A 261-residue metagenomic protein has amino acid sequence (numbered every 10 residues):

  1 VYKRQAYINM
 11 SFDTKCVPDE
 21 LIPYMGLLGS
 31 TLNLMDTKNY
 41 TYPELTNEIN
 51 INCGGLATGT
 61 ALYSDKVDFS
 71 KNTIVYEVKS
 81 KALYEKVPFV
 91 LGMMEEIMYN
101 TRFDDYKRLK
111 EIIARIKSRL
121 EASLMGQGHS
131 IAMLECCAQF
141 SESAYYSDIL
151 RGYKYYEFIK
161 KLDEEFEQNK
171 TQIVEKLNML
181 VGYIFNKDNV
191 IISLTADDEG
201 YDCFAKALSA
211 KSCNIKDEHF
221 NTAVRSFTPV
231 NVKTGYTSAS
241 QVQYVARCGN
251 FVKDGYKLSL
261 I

Functional and structural regions predicted by a protein language model:
V1: Active-site loops and adjacent core secondary-structure elements that bind or stabilize anionic groups
R4-N33, Y40-N100, Y106-E167, K187-A196 (+2 more regions): M16 family metallopeptidases and their MPP-like homologs
L32, I49, C53, M98 (+2 more regions): Hydrophobic, Leu/Ile/Phe/Ala-enriched alpha-helical segments that form helix-helix packing faces
S70, V181-I184, Y236-T237: Replace "in large, NTP-powered and nucleic-acid-processing enzymes" with "in large, NTP-powered factors and other
S147, G152, V174-L208: Non-catalytic, conformational "gating/processing" segments within enzyme and secreted inhibitor domains
I191-A246, F251: An aromatic/glycine/proline-enriched structural segment found at the starts of mature extracellular/organellar domains
